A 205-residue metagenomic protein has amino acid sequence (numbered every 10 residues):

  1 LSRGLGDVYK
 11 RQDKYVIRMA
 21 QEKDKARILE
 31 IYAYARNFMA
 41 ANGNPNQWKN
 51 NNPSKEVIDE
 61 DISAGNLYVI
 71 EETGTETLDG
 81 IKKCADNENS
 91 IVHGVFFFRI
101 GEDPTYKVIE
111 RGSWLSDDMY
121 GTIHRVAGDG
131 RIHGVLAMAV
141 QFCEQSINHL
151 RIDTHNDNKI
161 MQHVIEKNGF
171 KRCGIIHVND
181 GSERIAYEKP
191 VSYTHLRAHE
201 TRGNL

Functional and structural regions predicted by a protein language model:
L1-Y9, H195-A198, R202-L205: Single conserved hydrophobic/aromatic residue that forms the stacking wall/gate of nucleotide- or nucleobase-binding
V16-E30: A short beta-loop-alpha structural element at the N-terminal edge of CoA-dependent acyl/N-acetyltransferase catalytic
L29, R36-E56: Conserved GNAT-fold acetyl-CoA-binding loop/helix
F97-R131: Conserved acyl-donor/pantetheine-binding loop and adjacent beta-alpha core of acyl/acetyltransferases and related
R131-Q145, H163, K167: Conserved acetyl-CoA-binding loop-helix of GNAT-fold acetyltransferases
S146-N156: Conserved GNAT acetyl-CoA-binding A-motif
D153, K171-I185: Conserved catalytic-core motifs of GNAT/GCN5-like acyltransferases
D157-G174: Conserved active-site alpha-helix within GNAT-family acetyltransferase domains
